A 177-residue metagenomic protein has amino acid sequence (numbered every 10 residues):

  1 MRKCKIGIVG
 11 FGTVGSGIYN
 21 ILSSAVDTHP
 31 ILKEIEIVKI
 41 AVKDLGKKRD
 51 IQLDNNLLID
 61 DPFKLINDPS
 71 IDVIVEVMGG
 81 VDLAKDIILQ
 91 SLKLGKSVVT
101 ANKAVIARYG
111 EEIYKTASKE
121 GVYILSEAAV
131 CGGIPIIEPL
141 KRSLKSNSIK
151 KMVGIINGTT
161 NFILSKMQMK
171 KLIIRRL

Functional and structural regions predicted by a protein language model:
I6-I8, E76: Hydrophobic Val/Ile/Leu positions in short beta-strands of Rossmann-like dinucleotide-binding domains
F11: Glycine-rich Rossmann-fold phosphate-binding loop(s) that bind the pyrophosphate of adenine dinucleotide cofactors
G15-S16: N-terminal Rossmann-fold NAD(P) dinucleotide-binding loop
S24-I51: NAD(P)-binding Rossmann-fold cofactor-contacting core
N56, L94-S97, E120-V122: A short helix->loop->beta-strand "cap" motif at the edges of active sites that frequently abuts
D60-A101: Rossmann-fold NAD(P) dinucleotide-binding segment
K85-Q90, K103-K141: Rossmann-fold NAD(P)-binding glycine/threonine-rich loop
R142-L177: Conserved anion/nucleotide-ligand pocket segment
